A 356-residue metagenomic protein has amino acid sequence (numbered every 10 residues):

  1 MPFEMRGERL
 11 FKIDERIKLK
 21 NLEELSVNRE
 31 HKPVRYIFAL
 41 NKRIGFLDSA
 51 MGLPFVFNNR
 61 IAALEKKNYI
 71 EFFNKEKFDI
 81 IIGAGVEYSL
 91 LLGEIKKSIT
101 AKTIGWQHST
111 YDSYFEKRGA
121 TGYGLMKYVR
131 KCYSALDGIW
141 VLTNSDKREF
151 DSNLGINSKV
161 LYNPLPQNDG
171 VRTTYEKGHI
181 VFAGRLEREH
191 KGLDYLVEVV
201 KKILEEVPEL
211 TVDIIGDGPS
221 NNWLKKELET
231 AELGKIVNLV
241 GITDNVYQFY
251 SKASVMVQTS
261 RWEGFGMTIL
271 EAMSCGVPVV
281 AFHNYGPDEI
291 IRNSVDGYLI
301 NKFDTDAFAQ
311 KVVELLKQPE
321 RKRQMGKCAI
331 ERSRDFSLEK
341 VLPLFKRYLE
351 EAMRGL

Functional and structural regions predicted by a protein language model:
M1-V56, E149-D151: N-terminal strand-loop element at the rim of the active site of nucleotide-sugar-dependent glycosyltransferases
F57-I70, I80-T100: An aromatic- and histidine-rich active-site surface loop
K67-N74, Y111, A120-I139: Membrane-proximal helix-turn-helix segments that form the acceptor-binding/catalytic region of lipid-linked
K102, R130-D169: Donor nucleotide-sugar binding/catalytic pocket of nucleotide-sugar-dependent glycosyltransferases
R172-K191, V197-V200: Conserved donor-binding/catalytic core segment of Leloir-type glycosyltransferases
I242, R261: Aromatic "clamp/platform" in nucleotide-sugar-dependent glycosyltransferases that forms part of the donor/acceptor
P278-A281: Short hydrophobic beta-strand element within catalytic cores of glycosyltransferases and related nucleotide-activated
N293-S294, Y298-T305, E314-P319: Conserved acidic donor-binding segment of nucleotide-sugar-dependent glycosyltransferases
